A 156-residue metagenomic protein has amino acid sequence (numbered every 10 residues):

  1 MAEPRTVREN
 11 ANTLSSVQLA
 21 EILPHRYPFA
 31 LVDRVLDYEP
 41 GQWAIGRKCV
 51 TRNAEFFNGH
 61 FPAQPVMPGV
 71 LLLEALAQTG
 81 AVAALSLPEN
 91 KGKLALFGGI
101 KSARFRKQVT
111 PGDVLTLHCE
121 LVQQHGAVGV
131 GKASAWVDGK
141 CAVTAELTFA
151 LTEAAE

Functional and structural regions predicted by a protein language model:
M1-V32: N-terminal leader/capping segments at the start of a protein or of a new domain
A2-L14, G80-T116, T144-A150: Hydrophobic beta-strand-centered segment that forms part of the acyl-chain substrate-binding groove
A20, A63, F105-K107: Beta-strand-rich interaction surfaces with strong enrichment in secreted/lumenal proteins
Y27-M67: Catalytic strand-loop segment that frames the active site of acyl-thioester-processing enzymes
A30, G41-I45, V114-T116, V128-V130 (+1 more regions): Intrinsic-disorder/low-complexity, polar/charged segments enriched in Ser/Thr/Lys/Arg/Asp/Glu/Gln
V35, K101-D138: Hydrophobic beta-sheet segments that form the core/acyl-binding groove of ACP/CoA-dependent acyl-chain-processing
V35, V66-N90: Active-site helix/loop of acyl-thioester processing domains in fatty-acid/polyketide metabolism, spanning hotdog-fold
V128-V130, S134-A155: Mixed-charge, glycine-accented linear interaction segment located at domain edges/termini
